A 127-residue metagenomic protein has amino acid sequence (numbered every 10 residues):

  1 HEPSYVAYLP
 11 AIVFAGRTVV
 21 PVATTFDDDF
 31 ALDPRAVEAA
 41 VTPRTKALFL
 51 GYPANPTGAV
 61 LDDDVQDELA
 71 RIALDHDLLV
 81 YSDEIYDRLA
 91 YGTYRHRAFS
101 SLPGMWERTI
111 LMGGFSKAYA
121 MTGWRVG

Functional and structural regions predicted by a protein language model:
H1-I12: Conserved PLP-anchoring active-site segment centered on the Schiff-base-forming lysine
P3, E84-Y86, F115: Short strand-turn motif at the edge of the Rossmann-like AdoMet-binding core
P10-I12, I72, S101: Hydrophobic/aromatic ligand-binding patch that stacks against planar heteroaromatic rings of cofactors or nucleotides
A11, A40-V41, A120: Structural alpha-helical scaffold elements that stabilize or flank donor/cofactor-binding regions in carbohydrate
V20-G92: Active-site phosphate-binding strand-loop segment of PLP-dependent enzymes
R95, L102-G127: Active-site PLP attachment segment
